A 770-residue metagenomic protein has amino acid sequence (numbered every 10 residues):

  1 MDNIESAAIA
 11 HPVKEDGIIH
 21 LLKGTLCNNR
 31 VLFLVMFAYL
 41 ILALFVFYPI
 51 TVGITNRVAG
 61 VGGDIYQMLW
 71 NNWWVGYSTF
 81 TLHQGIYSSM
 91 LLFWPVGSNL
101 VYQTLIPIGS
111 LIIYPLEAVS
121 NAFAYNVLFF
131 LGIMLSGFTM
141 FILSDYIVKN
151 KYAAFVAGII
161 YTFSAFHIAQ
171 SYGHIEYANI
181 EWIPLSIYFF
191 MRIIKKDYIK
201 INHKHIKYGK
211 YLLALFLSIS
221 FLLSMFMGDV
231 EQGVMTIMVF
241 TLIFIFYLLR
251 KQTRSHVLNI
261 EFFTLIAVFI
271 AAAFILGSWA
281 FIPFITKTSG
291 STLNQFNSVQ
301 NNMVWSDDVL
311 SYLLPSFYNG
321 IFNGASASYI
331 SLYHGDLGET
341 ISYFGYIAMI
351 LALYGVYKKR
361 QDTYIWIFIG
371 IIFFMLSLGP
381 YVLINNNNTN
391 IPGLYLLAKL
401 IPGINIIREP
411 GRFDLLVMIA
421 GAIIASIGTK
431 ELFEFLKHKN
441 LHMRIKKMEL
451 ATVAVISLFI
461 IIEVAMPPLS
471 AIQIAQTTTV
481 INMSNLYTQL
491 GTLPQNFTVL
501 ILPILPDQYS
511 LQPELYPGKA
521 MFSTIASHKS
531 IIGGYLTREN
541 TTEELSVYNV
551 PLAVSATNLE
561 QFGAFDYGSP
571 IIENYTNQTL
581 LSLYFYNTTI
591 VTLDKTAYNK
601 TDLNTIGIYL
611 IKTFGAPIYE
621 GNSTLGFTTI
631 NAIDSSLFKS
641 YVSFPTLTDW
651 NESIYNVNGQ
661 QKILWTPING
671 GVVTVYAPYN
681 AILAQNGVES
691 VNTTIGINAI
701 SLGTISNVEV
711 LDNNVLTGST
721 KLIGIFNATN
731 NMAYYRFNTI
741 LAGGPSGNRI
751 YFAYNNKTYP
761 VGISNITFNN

Functional and structural regions predicted by a protein language model:
M1-P49, I260-A271, D362-G370, K446-V453: Start-transfer (signal-anchor) and selected internal transmembrane alpha helices of multi-pass inner/ER membrane
I9-P12, Q252, N294, S298-Q300 (+5 more regions): Extracytoplasmic
G24-R30, K207-G209, K251-I266, L351-G393 (+1 more regions): Membrane-interface helix-loop-helix junctions at transmembrane boundaries of multi-pass membrane enzymes, predominantly
V31-L40, S220-F221, F244, H256-I282 (+3 more regions): Hydrophobic alpha-helical membrane-interfacial segments at the cytosolic entry of transmembrane helices
Y39-F45, L128-I147, K151-R250, L265-A280 (+2 more regions): Membrane-embedded helix bundles of polyisoprenyl
L40-G137, T162-P184, N302-Y333, Y381-I401 (+1 more regions): Membrane-interface coil-to-helix junctions
G63-S78, A272-L353, I406, P410 (+1 more regions): Periplasmic/ER-lumenal interhelical loops and adjacent helix-loop junctions in multi-pass membrane proteins
Q170-Y177, N297-N301, A325-T340, I372-A420 (+3 more regions): Membrane-helix boundary/interfacial segments in multi-pass membrane proteins
